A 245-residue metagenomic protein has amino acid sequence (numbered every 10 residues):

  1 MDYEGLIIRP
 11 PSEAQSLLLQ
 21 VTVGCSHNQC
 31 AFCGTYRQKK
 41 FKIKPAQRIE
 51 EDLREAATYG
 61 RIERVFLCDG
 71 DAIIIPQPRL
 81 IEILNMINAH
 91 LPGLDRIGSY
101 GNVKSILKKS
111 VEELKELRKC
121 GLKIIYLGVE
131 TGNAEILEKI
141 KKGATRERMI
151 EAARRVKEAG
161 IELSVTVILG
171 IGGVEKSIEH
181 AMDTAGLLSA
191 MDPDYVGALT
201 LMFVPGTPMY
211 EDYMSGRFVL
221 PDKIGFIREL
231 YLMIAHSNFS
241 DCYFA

Functional and structural regions predicted by a protein language model:
E4-R48: Canonical Radical SAM [4Fe-4S] cluster-binding loop centered on the CxxxCxxC motif and its immediate flanking residues
N28-C30, P205-E211: Short acidic/His/Gly/Ser-rich catalytic and metal-binding motifs that mark active-site loops of diverse hydrolases
G34, Y210-R217: Short glycine/proline- and charge-enriched loop/turn segments that cap or connect secondary-structure elements
F41-R48, I75, R79, E112 (+3 more regions): Alpha-helix N-cap and loop-to-helix initiation/capping positions
P45-R61: Short microdomains enriched in Cys/His and/or Lys/Arg
A57-A159, F239: Conserved SAM/AdoMet-binding glycine-rich loop
L67, I124, E147-P208, K223-A245: Conserved C-terminal portion of the radical SAM core fold that forms the substrate/S-adenosylmethionine-binding
